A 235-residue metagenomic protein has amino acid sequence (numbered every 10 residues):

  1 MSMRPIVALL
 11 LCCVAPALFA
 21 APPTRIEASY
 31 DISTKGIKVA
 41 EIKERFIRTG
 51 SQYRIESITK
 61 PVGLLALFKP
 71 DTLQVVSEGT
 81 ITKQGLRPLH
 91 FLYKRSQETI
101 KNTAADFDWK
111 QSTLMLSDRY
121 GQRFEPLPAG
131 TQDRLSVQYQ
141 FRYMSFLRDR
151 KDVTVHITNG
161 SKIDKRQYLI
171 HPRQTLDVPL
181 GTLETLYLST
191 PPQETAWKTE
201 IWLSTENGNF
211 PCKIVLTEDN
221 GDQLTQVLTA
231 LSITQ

Functional and structural regions predicted by a protein language model:
M1-A8: Bacterial N-terminal signal peptides that target proteins for export
L18: Positively charged, aromatic-enriched nucleic acid-contacting surfaces
A21-W109, F146-Q235: Acidic, serine/threonine-rich low-complexity disordered tracts
E98-M144: Hydrophobic, well-structured mid-protein blocks that either form specific transmembrane helices
